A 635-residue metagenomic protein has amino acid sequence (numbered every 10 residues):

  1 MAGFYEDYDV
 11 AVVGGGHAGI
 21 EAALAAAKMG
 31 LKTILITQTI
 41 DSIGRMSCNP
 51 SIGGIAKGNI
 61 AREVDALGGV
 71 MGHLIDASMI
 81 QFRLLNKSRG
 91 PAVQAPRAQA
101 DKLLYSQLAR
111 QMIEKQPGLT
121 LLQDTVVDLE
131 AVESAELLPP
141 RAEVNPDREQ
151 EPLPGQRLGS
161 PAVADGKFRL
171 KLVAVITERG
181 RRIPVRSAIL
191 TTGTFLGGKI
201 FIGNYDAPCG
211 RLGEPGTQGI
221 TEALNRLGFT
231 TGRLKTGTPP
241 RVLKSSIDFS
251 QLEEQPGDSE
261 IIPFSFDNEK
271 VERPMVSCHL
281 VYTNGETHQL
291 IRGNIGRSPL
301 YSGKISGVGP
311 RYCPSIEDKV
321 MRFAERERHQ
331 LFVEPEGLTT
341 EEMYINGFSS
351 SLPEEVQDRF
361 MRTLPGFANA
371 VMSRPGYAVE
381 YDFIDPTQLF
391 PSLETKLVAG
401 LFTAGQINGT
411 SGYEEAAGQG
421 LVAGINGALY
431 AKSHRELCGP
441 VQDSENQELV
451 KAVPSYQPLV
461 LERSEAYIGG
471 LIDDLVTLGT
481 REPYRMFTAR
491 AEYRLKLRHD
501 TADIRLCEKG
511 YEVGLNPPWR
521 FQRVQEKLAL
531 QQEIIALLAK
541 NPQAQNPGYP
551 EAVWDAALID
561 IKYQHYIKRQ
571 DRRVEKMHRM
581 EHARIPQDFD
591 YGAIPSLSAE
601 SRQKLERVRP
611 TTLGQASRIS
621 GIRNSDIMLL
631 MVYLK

Functional and structural regions predicted by a protein language model:
Y5-G16: Beta1/beta-strand and adjacent pyrophosphate-binding region of the FAD-binding site in flavoprotein oxidoreductases
E6, L24-D128, T191-R211, P215 (+4 more regions): Conserved N-terminal/central alpha/beta ligand/cofactor-binding core
G19: N-terminal Rossmann-fold NAD(P) dinucleotide-binding loop
T39, T221-D358, E465-I468, T477-K540: An anion/pyrophosphate-binding glycine-rich loop and adjacent beta-alpha core in soluble alpha-beta enzymes
E178-S187: Core beta-strand elements of the Rossmann-like FAD/NAD(P) dinucleotide-binding domain in flavoenzyme oxidoreductases
L338, Y344-T410, V460-D473, W554-K604 (+1 more regions): A glycine-rich dinucleotide-binding beta-alpha-beta segment and adjacent secondary-structure elements that constitute
A417-H434: Internal hydrophobic alpha-helix adjacent to the cofactor/substrate pocket in enzyme cavities
R490, K496-D626, V632-K635: Extended, charge-enriched "interface" segments that sit outside catalytic cores
